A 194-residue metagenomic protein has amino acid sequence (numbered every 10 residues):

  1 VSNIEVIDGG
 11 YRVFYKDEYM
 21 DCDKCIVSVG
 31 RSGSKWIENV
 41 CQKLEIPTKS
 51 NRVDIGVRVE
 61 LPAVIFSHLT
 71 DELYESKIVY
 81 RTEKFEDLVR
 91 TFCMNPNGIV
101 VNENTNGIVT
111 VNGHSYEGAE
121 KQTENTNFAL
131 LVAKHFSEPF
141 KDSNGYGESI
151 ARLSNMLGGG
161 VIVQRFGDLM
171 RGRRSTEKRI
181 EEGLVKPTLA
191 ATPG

Functional and structural regions predicted by a protein language model:
V1-G194: Residues forming the flavin
